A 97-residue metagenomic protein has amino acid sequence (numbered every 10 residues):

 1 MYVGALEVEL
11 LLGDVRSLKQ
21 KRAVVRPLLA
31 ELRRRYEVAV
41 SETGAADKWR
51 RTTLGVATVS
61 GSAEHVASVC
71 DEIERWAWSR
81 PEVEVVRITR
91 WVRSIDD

Functional and structural regions predicted by a protein language model:
M1-A39: N-terminal first-folded block
L6-L10, L54-V56, I88-R90: A structural signal for short, well-ordered beta-strand segments
D14, A45, I88-W91: Glycine-rich, flexible loop/turn motifs
Y36, T52, E84: Residue-level signal for beta-strand positions within conserved beta-sheet cores that form or flank
S41-S62, I95: Short, charge-patterned binding micro-sites
S60-D97: C-terminal structural segments of small proteins and small subunits
